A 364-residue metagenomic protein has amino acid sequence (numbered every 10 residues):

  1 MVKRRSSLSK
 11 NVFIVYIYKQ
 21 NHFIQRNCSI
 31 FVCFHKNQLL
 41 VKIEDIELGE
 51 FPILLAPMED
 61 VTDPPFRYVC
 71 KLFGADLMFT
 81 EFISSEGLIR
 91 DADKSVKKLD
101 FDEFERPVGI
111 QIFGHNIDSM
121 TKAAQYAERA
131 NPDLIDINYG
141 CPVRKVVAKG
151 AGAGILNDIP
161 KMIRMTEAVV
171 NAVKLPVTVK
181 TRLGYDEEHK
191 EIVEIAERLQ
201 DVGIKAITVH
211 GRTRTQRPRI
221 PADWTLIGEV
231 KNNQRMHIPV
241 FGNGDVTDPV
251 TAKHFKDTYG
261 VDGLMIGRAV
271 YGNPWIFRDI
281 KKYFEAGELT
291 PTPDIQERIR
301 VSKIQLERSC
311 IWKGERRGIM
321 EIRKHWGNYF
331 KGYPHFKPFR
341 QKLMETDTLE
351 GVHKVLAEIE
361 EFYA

Functional and structural regions predicted by a protein language model:
Q38-G49, E59, P64-P65, R164 (+6 more regions): Alpha/beta catalytic cores of nucleotide-metabolism and tRNA/nucleoside-modifying enzymes
L39-E44, G49, M58-D133: Glycine-rich, positively charged N-terminal anion/phosphate-binding segment
L55, C70, E81, I110 (+6 more regions): Conserved, mostly hydrophobic/aromatic
M58-D60, I83-S85, F113-H115, G140-P142 (+4 more regions): Active-site beta-loop-alpha junctions enriched in small/polar residues
T80, L134-P142, V202-G211, I266-A269: Non-cysteine beta-strand/loop elements that form the S-adenosyl-L-methionine
L88-S95, R144-E167, Q216-G228, W275: Active-site-adjacent beta->alpha loops and helix N-cap segments on the catalytic face of soluble alpha/beta enzymes
P107-V170, L175, L183-H189: Active-site beta->alpha loop and helix N-cap motifs at the rims of alpha/beta catalytic domains
